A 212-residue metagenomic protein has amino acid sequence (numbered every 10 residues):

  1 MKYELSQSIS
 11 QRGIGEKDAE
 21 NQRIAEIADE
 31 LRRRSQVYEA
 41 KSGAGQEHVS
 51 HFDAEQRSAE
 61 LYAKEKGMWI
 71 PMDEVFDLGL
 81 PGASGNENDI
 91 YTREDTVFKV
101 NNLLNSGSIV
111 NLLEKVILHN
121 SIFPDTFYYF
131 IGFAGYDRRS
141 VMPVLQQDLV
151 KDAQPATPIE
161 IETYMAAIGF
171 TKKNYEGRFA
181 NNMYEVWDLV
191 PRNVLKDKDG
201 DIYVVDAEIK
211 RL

Functional and structural regions predicted by a protein language model:
M1-F76: Juxta-kinase regulatory segment immediately upstream of eukaryotic protein kinase catalytic domains
Y3-E4, Q11, G15, K41-G43 (+3 more regions): C-terminal effector/catalytic modules and regulatory tails appended to multi-domain proteins
G45-S50, D73-D125: ATP-binding glycine-rich loop module of kinase domains
F76-P81, E87, I131-Y136, E176-M183 (+1 more regions): Catalytic micro-motifs at enzyme active sites that drive phosphoryl/nucleotidyl and oxygen chemistry
E87, V97-K99, V144-Q146, V186 (+1 more regions): Short hydrophobic-acidic sequence motifs that mark active-site Asp/Glu residues
N102, R178-L212: Catalytic activation segment of kinase domains across protein kinase-like and atypical kinase folds
N102-L104, N120-E176: Conserved structural core of kinase catalytic domains
